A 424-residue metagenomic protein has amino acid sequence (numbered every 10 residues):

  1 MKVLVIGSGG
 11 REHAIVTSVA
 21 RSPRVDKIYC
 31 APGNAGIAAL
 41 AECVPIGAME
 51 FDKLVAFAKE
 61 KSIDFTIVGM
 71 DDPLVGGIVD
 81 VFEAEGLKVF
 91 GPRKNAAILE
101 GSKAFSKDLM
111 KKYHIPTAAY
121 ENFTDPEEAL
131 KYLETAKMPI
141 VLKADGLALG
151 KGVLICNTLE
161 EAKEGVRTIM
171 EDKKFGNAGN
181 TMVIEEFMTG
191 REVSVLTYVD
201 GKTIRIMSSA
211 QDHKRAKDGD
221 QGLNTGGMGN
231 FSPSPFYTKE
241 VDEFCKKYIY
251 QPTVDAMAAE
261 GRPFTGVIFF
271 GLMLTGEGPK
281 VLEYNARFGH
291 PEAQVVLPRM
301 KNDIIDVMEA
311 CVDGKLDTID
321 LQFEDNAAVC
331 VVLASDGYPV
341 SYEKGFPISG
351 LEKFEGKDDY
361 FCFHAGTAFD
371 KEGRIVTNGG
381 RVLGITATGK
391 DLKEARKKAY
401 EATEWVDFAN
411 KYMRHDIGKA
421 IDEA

Functional and structural regions predicted by a protein language model:
M1-K94: ATP-binding N-terminal substructure of ATP-dependent carboxylate-amine bond-forming enzymes
L4-V5, E100-M182, Q211, P235 (+1 more regions): Active-site nucleotide/adenylate-binding loops and adjacent lid/helix of ATP-dependent enzymes
A20-R21, G36-A38, F90, K112-H114 (+12 more regions): Solvent-exposed alpha-helices and their adjacent loops that cap or buttress functional pockets in soluble metabolic
I67, I78-R93, I98-T117, E121: Glycine/small-residue-rich loop that forms an oxyanion/phosphate-binding "nest" at active or ligand-binding sites
C156-A293: Internal nucleotide-binding/catalytic subdomain
C245-I268, N285-D359, D370: Active-site "cap" helix and flanking loop/linker of ATP-utilizing ligase/carboxylase catalytic domains
T367-E372, V376-A424: Generic C-terminus detector
